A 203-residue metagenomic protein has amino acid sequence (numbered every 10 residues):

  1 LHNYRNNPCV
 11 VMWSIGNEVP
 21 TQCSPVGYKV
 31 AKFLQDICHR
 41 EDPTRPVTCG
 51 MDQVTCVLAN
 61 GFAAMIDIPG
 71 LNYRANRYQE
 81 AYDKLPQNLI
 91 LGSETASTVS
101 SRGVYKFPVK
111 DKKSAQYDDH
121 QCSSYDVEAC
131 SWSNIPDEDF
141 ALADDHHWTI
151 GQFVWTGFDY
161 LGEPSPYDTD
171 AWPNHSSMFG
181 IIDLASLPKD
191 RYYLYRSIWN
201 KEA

Functional and structural regions predicted by a protein language model:
L1-A203: Extended substrate-binding grooves/exosites of carbohydrate-active enzymes
